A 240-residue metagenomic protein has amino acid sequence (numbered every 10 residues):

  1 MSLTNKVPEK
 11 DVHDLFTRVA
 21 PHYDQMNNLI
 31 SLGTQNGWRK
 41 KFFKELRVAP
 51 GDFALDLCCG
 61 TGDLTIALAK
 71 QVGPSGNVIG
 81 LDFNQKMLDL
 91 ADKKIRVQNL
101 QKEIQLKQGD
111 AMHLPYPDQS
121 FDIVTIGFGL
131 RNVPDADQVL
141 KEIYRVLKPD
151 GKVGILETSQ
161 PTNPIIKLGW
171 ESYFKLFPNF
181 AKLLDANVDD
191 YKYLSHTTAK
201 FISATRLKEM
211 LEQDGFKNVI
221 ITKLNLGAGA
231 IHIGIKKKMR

Functional and structural regions predicted by a protein language model:
M1-D24, Y173, L184: N-terminal, positively charged/glycine-rich alpha-helical extensions of SAM-dependent methyltransferases
K10-D11, L156-M210, D214, I220: C-terminal alpha-helical "lid/dimerization" subdomain adjacent to the S-adenosyl-L-methionine
Y23, V124-T125: Hydrophobic beta-strand segment of the Class I
L32-D52, A67: Conserved alpha-helix/loop element of class I SAM-dependent methyltransferases that forms part of the SAM/SAH-binding
F53-H113: Class I SAM-dependent methyltransferase SAM/SAH-binding core
M112-I123: A short acidic, Gly/Pro-enriched loop at the edge of an enzyme's catalytic core that lines a small-molecule cofactor
D137-P149: A short glycine-rich, Lys/Arg-flanked "PGG" loop and its adjoining helix->strand segment in the class I
D214-R240: Core SAM-dependent methyltransferase catalytic element
